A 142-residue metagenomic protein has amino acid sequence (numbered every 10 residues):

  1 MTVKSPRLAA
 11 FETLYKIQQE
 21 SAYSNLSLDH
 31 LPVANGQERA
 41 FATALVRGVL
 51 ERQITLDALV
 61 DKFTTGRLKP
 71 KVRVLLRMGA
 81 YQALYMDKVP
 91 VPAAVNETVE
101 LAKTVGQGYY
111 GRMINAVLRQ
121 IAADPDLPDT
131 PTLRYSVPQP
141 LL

Functional and structural regions predicted by a protein language model:
M1-L142: Class I Rossmann-like S-adenosyl-L-methionine
